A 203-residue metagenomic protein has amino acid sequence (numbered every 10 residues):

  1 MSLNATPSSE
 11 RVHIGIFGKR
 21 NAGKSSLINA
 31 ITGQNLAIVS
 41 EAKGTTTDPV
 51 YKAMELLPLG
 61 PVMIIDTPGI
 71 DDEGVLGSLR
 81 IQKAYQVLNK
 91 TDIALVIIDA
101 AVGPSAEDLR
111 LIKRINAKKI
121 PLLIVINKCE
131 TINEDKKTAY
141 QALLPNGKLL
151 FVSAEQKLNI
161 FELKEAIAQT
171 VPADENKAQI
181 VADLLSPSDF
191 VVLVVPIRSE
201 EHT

Functional and structural regions predicted by a protein language model:
M1-S78, Q82-N89, A117: Conserved G1/Walker A P-loop phosphate-binding module
G15, F190-V192: Conserved beta-strand elements of the Class I
N29, V62, Q82-N89, A106-K113 (+5 more regions): Solvent-exposed alpha-helical segments within well-ordered globular domains of core cellular machineries
A30, Q34, A53, I70-D71 (+7 more regions): Conserved, well-folded catalytic cores of nucleic-acid-processing and energy-transducing macromolecular machines
D66, I97-D99, V194: Short, well-ordered coil/turn residues at beta-beta hairpins and beta-strand->alpha-helix junctions within
D72, L88-R110, K119-D135, E155-K157: Conserved Switch II/interswitch segment of TRAFAC-class P-loop GTPases
I120-D183, D189-F190: Canonical P-loop GTPase G-domain recognition
H202-T203: Conserved small/polar residues in nucleotide/adenosyl-binding loops
